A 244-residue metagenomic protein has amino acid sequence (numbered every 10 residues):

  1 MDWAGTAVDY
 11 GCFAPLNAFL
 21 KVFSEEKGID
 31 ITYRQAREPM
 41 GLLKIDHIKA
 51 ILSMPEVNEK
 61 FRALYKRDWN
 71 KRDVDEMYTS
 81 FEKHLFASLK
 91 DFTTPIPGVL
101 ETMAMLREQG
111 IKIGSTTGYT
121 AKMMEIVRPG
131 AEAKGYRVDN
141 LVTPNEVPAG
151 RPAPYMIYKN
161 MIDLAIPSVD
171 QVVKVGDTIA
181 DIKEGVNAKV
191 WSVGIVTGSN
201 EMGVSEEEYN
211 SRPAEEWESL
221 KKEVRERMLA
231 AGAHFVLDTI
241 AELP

Functional and structural regions predicted by a protein language model:
M1, R62-A63, D73: Non-catalytic pre-domain segments flanking phosphatase-related domains
M1-E38: Active-site neighborhood of HAD-like aspartate-dependent phosphohydrolases
A7, D75, K83-S115, A121 (+1 more regions): Short, acidic loop-to-helix structural element flanking the phosphoryl-transfer center in phosphate-processing enzymes
L16-L20, K44-K49, S53, V74 (+4 more regions): An amphipathic alpha-helix signature
L20-S24, L43-R67, N160: Helix-loop "lid/cap" segments that line or gate small-molecule binding pockets
I29, I111, V190: Short glycine/serine/threonine/alanine-rich loop segments
E76-L85, Y136-N140: Short, basic/glycine-rich phosphate-binding loops at helix/coil junctions that contact nucleotide phosphates
L100, A104-E108, T120-P244: Asp-based, Mg2+/Mn2+-dependent phosphohydrolase catalytic module
